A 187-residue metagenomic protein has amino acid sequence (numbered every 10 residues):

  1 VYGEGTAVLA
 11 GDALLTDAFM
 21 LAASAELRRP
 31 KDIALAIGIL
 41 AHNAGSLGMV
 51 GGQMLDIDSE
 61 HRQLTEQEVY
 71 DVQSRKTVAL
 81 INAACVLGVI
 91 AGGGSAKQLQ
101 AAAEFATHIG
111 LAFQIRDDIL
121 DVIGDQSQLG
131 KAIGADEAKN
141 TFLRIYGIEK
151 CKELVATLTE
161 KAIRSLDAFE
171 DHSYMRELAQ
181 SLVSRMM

Functional and structural regions predicted by a protein language model:
V1-M187: All-alpha prenyltransferase/terpene-synthase fold signal
